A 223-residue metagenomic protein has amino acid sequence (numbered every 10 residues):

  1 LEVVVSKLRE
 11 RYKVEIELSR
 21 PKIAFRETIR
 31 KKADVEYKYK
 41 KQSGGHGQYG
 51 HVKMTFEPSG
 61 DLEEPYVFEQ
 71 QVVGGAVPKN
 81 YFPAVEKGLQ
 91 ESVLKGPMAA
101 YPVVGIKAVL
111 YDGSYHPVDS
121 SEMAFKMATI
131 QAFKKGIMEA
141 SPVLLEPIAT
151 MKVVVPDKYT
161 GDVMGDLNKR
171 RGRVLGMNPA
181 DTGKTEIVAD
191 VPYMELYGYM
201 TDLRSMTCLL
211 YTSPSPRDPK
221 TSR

Functional and structural regions predicted by a protein language model:
L1-Y37, G44, H116-E139, V143: Conserved glycine-bearing catalytic or ligand-binding loops at nucleotide- and phosphate-handling centers of large
E10, K87-M98, D112, Q131-V143 (+2 more regions): Conserved helix-loop functional segments at active or binding sites
I23-E91, S114-H116, V153, K158-M177 (+2 more regions): C-terminal polymerase-core module
Y101-G113: Glycine- and acidic-rich phosphate- and metal-coordinating loops
E146-V153: Short glycine-/aliphatic-rich beta-strand segments at the starts of folded cytosolic domains
Y211-K220: Conserved small/polar residues in nucleotide/adenosyl-binding loops
